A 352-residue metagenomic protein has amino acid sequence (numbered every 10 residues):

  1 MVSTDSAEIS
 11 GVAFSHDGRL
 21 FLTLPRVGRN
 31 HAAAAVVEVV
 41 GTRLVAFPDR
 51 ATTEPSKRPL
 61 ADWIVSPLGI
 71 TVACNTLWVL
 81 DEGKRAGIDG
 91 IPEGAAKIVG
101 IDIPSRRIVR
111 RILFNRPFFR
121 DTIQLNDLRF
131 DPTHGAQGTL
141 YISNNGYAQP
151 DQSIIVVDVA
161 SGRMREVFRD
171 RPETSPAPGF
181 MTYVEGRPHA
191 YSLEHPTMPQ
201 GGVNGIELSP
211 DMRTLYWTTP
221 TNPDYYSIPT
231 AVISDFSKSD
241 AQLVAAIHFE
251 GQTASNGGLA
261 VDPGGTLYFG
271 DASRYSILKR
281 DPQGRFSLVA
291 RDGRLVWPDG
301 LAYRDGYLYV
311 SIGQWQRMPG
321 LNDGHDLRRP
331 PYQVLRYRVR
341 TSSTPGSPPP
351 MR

Functional and structural regions predicted by a protein language model:
M1, L44-W63, R107-I123, M164-P196 (+2 more regions): Surface-exposed loop and turn segments in beta-propeller and other repeat-based domains that flank or scaffold
M1-A34: Beta-strand-rich domains and repeat architectures in extracellular enzymes and scaffolds, especially beta-propellers
D5-D17, P59-T76, L80, P117-T139 (+4 more regions): Beta-rich, blade/repeat-based domains predominating in secreted/periplasmic proteins but also intracellular
F21-T53, G87-G94, I101-P104: Beta-propeller domains
L22-N30, V79-G83, I88, L140-Y147 (+5 more regions): Conserved beta-strand positions in repeat-built beta-propeller and related beta-rich domains
I64, G83-G146: Asp-box/WD-like beta-propeller blade repeats and closely related beta-sheet repeat scaffolds
P104, V159-M164, I228-K238, V339-S343: Short loop/turn segments immediately following beta-strands, especially the blade-tip and inter-blade linker loops
S209-T230, V244-L288, D292, P298: Loop/turn-rich, solvent-exposed surfaces of beta-rich toroidal or solenoidal domains
